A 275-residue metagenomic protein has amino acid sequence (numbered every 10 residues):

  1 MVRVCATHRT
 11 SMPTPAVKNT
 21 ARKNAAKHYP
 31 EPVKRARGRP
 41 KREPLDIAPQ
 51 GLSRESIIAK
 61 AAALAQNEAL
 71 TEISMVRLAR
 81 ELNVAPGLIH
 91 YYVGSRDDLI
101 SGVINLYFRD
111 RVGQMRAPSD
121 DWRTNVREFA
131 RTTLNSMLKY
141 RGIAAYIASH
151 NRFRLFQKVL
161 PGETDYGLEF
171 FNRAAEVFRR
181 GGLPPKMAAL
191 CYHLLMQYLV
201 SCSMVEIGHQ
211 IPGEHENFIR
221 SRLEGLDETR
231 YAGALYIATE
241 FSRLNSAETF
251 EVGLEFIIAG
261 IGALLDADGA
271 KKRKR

Functional and structural regions predicted by a protein language model:
M1-L52, V112, G233-R243, G269-R275: N-terminal intrinsically disordered/low-complexity leader segments
S56, K60-G102: Helix-turn-helix
N105-D110: Short, basic, alpha-helical segments at the C-terminal edge of helix-turn-helix-like DNA-binding modules
Q114-F156, G162-E169, L195: Hydrophobic alpha-helical connector segments
L155-G182, K186-H193, E224-A232: Amphipathic alpha-helical packing segments from all-alpha helical-bundle domains
P185-I237, E248-G260: Hydrophobic alpha-helical segments that form the core of small-molecule binding pockets and/or dimer interfaces
S242-R243, A247-K272: C-terminal all-alpha effector/ligand-binding and dimerization domain of prokaryotic HTH-type transcriptional repressors
